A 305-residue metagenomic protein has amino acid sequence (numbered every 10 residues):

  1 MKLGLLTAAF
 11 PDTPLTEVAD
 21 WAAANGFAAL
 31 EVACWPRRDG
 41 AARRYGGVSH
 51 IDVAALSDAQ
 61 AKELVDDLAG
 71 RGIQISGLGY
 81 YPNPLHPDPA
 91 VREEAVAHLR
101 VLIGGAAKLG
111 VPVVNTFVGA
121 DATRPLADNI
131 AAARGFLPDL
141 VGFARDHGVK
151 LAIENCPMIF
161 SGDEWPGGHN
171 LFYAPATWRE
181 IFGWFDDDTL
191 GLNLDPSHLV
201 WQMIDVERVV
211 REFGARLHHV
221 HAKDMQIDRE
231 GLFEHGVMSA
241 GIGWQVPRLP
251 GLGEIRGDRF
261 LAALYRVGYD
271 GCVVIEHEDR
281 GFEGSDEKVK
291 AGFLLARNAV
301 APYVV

Functional and structural regions predicted by a protein language model:
M1-A29, C34-R38, A69, G110-P112 (+2 more regions): Histidine-acidic metal/acid-base catalytic patches
M1-L6, I75-H86, A120, V237-A240: N-terminal small/glycine-rich loop or linker at the start of catalytic domains across soluble metabolic enzymes
K2-P14, P82-V96, A127, L249: Active-site mouth loops of central-metabolism enzymes
A9-F10, A55-L56, E94, A131-A132 (+2 more regions): Residues that cap or flank secondary-structure elements
A33-E63, R124: Glycine-rich, proline-tolerant flexible connector loops at the mouths of alpha/beta enzymes
R38-A42, P84-P87, E283: Short active-site-adjacent helix-start/loop capping segments
S49, P87, D121-P125, I242-Q245 (+1 more regions): Short amphipathic alpha-helical segments at helix-loop
K62-G77, P84-G191, W201, E212 (+1 more regions): Active-site acidic/histidine proton-transfer and metal-coordination neighborhood in alpha/beta enzyme cores
